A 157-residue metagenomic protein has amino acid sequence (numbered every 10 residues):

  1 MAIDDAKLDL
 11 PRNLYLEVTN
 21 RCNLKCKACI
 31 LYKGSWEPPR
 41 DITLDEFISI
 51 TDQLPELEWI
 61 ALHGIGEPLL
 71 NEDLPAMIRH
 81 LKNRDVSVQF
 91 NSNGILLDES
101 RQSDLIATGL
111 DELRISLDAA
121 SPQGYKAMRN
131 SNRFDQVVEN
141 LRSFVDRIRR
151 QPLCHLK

Functional and structural regions predicted by a protein language model:
M1-E112, Q123, A127-M128, N132-E139: Conserved alpha-helical substructure of the radical SAM core
S92, L141-K157: Conserved strand-turn element in the central/C-terminal portion of the radical SAM core barrel that lines
I115-L117: Conserved phosphate-donor/acceptor-positioning beta-strand/loop module used by diverse small-molecule
A120: Conserved sequence/active-site signature of Rossmann-fold short-chain dehydrogenase/reductase
